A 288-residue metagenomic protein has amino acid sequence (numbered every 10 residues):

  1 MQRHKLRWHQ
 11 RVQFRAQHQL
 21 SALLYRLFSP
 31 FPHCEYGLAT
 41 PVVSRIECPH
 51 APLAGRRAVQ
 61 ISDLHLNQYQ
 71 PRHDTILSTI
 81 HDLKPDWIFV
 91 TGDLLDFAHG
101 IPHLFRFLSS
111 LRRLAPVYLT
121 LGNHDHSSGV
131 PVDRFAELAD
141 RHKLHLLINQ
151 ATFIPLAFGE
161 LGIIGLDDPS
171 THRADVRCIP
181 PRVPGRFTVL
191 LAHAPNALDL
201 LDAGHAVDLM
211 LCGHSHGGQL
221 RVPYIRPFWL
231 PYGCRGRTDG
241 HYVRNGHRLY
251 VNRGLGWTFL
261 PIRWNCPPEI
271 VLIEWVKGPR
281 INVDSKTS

Functional and structural regions predicted by a protein language model:
M1-V43, V243-S288: Acidic, His/Gly-rich catalytic cores of divalent-metal-dependent hydrolytic chemistry
L6-F107: N-terminal active-site segment of His-dependent metallophosphoesterases
H50-A51, L66, D125-L211, S215 (+1 more regions): Conserved catalytic scaffold of divalent metal-dependent phosphoesterases
R57, D86-W87, P116, E160 (+1 more regions): Residues at the starts of beta-strands that form the adenosine-phosphate
A58-Q60, I88-V90, L119, L190 (+1 more regions): Residue-level marker for buried hydrophobic side chains located in beta-strands that build the well-ordered beta-sheet
Q68-P155: Core catalytic region of metal-dependent phosphoesterases/phosphodiesterases, especially metallo-beta-lactamase-like
G217-V222: His/Asp/Glu-enriched short active-site or ligand-binding loop at hydrolase and phosphoryl-transfer sites
P223-R235: Short, surface-exposed loop/helix-turn segments at secondary-structure junctions that function as lids/hinges flanking
